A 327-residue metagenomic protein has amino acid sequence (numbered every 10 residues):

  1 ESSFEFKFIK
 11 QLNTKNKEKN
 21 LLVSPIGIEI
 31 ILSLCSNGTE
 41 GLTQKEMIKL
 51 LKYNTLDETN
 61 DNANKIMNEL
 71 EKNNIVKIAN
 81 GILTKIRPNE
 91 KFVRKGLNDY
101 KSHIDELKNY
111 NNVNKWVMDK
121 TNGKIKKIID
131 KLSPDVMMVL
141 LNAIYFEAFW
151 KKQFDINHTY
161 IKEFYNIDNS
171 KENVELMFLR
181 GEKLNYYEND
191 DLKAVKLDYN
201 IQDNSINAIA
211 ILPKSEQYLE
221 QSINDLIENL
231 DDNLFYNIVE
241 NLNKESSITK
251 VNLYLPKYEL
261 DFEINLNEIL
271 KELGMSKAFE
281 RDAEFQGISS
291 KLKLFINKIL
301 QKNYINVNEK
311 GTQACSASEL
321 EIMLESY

Functional and structural regions predicted by a protein language model:
E1-Y327: Secretory/exported precursors with cleavable N-terminal leaders
